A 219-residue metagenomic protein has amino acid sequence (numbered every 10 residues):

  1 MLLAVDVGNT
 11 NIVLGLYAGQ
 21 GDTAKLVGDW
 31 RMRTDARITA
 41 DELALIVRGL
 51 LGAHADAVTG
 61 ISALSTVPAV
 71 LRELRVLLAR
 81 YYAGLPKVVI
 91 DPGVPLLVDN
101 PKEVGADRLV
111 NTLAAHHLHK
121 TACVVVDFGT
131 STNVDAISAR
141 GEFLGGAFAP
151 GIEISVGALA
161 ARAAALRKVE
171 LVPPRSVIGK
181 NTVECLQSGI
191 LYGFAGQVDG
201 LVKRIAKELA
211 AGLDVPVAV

Functional and structural regions predicted by a protein language model:
M1-A4, T34, I38, A122 (+1 more regions): ATP-binding/phosphotransfer module of carbohydrate and carboxylate kinases, centering on a glycine-rich
M1-K25, A115, T121-F143, L159: Gly/Thr-rich phosphate-binding beta-strand-loop-beta motif of the actin/hexokinase/Hsp70
M1-P92: N-terminal glycine/serine-rich phosphate-binding loop of ATP-dependent small-molecule kinases, especially carbohydrate
G52-G105, R140-G145, G151, K180-E184 (+3 more regions): Short beta-strand-loop/turn "lid" adjacent to the catalytic site in phosphate-handling enzymes
L71, L109-T112, V156, V183: A general structural signal for well-ordered alpha-helical segments in protein cores
G84-V94, T130, A164-R175: Acidic-glycine-rich active-site phosphate/pyrophosphate-binding loop
G93-C123: Conserved phosphate-binding catalytic cores of ATP/NTP-utilizing and phosphoryl-transfer enzymes
E142-A164: Gly/Ser/Thr-rich active-site loops/lids in small-molecule metabolic enzymes that frequently grip phosphoryl groups
